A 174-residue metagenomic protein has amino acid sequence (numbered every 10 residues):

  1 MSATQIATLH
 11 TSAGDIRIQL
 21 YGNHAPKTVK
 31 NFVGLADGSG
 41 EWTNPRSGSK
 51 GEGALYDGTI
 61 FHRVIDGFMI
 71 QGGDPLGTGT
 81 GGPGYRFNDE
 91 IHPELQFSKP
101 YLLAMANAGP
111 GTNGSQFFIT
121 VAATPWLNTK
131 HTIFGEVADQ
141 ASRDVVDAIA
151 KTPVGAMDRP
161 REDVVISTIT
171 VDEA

Functional and structural regions predicted by a protein language model:
M1-A174: Cyclophilin-like peptidyl-prolyl cis-trans isomerases
